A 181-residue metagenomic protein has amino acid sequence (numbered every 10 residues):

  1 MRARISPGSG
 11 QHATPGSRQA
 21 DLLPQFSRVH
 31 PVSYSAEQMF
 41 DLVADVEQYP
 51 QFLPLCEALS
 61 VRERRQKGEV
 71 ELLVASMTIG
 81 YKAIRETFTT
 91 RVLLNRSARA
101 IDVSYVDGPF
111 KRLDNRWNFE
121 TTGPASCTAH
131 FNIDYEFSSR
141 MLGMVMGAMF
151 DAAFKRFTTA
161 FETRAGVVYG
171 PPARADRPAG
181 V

Functional and structural regions predicted by a protein language model:
R2-V70, P171, G180-V181: Hydrophobic ligand-binding cavity/cleft-lining segments
Q25-S27, R85-T89, R112-N115: Short, surface-exposed coil-to-beta transition loops
V29-S33, S60, T78, R91-L93 (+2 more regions): Generic structural detector for well-ordered beta-strands
S35, Q66-G68, S97, T122-A125: Short strand-connecting beta-turns/loops that link adjacent beta-strands
M39-V43, Y49, A75, V92 (+2 more regions): Hydrophobic pocket/interface hotspot
V61-V106, A160-R164, P172: Glycine-rich portal/gate segments that line the openings of hydrophobic small-molecule binding cavities
D102-R156: Beta-strand/loop substructures that line and gate deep hydrophobic ligand-binding cavities in soluble
F137-V181: A conserved amphipathic terminal alpha-helix motif
